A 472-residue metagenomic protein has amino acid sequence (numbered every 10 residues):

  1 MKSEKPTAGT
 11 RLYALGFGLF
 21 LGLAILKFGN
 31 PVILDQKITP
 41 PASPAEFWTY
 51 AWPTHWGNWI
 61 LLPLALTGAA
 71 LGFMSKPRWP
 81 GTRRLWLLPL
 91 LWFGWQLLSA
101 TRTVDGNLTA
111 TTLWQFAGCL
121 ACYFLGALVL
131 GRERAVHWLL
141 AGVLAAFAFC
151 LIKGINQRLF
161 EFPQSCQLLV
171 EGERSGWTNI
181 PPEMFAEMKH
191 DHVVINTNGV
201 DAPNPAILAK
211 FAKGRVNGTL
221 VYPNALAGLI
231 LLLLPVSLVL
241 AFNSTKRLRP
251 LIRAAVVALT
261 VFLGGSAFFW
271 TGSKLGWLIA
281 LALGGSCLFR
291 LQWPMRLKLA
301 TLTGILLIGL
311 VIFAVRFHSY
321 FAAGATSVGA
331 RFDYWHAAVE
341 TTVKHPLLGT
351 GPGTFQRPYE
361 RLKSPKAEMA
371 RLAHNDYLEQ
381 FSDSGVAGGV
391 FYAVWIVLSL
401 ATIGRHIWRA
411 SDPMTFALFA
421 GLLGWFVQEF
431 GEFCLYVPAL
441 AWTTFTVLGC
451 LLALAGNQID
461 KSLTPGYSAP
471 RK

Functional and structural regions predicted by a protein language model:
M1-L98, V104-T111, A121-L144, C166-V200 (+6 more regions): Transmembrane signal-anchor hairpin modules in multi-pass inner-membrane enzymes, especially those that act on
G16-L21, A255-F262, R405-G431: Loop-to-helix entry and N-terminal half of a specific, functionally important transmembrane alpha helix in multi-pass
F28-P31, G272, F381-S384, F416-C450: Membrane helix-loop boundary segments at the extracytoplasmic
I33-P53, A202-T219, G329, D333 (+1 more regions): Juxtamembrane membrane-water interface segments that cap and precede transmembrane helices
A51-A70, L113-C122, L226-L234, W277-G285 (+2 more regions): Membrane-embedded alpha-helical segments of multi-pass membrane proteins, especially the transmembrane helices
S99-R102, G106-T112, G154-Q157, V221-N224 (+4 more regions): Helix-loop-helix junctions and helix-breaking kinks within/between transmembrane helices of multi-pass membrane
E161-C166, V170, M188-G199, A206 (+4 more regions): TM-adjacent membrane-interface loops and short helices in multi-pass inner/ER membrane proteins
A241-K246, V386-A417: Hydrophobic transmembrane alpha-helices and their immediate junctions
